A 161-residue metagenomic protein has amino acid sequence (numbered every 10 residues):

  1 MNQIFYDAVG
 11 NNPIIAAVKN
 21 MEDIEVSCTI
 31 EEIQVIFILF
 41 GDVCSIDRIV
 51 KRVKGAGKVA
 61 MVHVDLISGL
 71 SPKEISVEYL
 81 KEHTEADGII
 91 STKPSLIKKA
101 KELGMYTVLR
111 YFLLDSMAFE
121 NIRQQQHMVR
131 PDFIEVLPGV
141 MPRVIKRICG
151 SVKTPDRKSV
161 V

Functional and structural regions predicted by a protein language model:
M1-A60, S68-L70, E85: Conserved N-terminal beta1-alpha1 strand-loop-helix module at the mouth
P13-I15, Q34-F37, V59-M61, D87-I89 (+3 more regions): Structural preference for beta-strand elements that scaffold enzyme active sites
A17-T29, K73-V77, M117-Q125: Short, acidic/polar
E31-E32, A56, T84-E85, L103-G104 (+2 more regions): Short, structured coil segments at secondary-structure junctions
F40-K54, G69-E74, S91-M105, L114-Q124 (+1 more regions): Active-site-adjacent beta->alpha loops and helix N-cap segments on the catalytic face of soluble alpha/beta enzymes
V62, L66-K81: Metabolite-binding pocket within alpha/beta catalytic cores that recognizes anionic/polar moieties
E78-I90, Q124-E135: Structural recognition of alpha->loop->beta junctions
V160-V161: Conserved small/polar residues in nucleotide/adenosyl-binding loops
